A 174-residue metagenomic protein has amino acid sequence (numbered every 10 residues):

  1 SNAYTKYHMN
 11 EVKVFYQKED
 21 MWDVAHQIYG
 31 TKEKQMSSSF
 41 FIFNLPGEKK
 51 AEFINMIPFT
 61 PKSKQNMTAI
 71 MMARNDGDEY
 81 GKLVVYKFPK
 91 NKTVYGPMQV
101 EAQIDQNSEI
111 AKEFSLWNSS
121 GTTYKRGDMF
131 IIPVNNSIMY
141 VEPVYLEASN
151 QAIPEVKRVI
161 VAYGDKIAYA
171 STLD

Functional and structural regions predicted by a protein language model:
S1-D174: Accessory, solvent-exposed terminal regions and/or long lumenal/extracellular loops of proteins
